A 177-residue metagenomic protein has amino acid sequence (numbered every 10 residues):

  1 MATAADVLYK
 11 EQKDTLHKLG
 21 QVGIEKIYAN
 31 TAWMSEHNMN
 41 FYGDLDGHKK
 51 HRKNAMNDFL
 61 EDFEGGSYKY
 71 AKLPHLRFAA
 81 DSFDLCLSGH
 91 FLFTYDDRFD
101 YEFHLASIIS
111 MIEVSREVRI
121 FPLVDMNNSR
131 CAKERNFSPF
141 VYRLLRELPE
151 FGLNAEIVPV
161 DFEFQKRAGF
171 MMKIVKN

Functional and structural regions predicted by a protein language model:
M1-K13, S82, E163-Q165, K173-N177: Conserved, well-structured beta-alpha core segment at the onset of a catalytic domain
A2-G66: Class I S-adenosyl-L-methionine-dependent methyltransferase module
L8-K10, L123-N128: Short "lid" loop at the C-terminus of a central beta-strand within the Rossmann-like core of SAM-dependent
A71-L87: A short acidic, Gly/Pro-enriched loop at the edge of an enzyme's catalytic core that lines a small-molecule cofactor
G89-F93: Residues lining the SAM
Y95-S110: A short, conserved alpha-helix within the catalytic core of class I
S107-M126: Conserved beta-strand signature within the Rossmann-like core of class I S-adenosyl-L-methionine
N127-N177: Class I S-adenosyl-L-methionine
